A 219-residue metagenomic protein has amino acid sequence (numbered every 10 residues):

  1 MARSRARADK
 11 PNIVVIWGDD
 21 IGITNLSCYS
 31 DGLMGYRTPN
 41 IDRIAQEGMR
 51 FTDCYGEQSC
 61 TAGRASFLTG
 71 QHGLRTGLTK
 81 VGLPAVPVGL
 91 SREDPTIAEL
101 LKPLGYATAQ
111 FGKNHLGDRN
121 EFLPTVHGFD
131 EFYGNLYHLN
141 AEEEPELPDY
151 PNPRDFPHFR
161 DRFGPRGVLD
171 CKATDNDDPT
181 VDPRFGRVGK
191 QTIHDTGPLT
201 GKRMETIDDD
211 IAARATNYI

Functional and structural regions predicted by a protein language model:
M1-I219: Formylglycine-dependent sulfatase
